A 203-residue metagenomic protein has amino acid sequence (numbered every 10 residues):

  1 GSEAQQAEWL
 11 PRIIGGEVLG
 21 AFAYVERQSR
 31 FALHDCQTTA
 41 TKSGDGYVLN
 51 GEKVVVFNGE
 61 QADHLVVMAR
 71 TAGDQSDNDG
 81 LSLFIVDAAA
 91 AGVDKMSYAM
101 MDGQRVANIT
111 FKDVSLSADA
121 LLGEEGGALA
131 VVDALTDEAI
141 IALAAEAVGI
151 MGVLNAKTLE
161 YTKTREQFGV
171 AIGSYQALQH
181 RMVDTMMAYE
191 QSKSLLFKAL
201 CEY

Functional and structural regions predicted by a protein language model:
G1-A4, R30: N-terminal glycine-rich flavin-associated loop
S2, G51, F84, I109-F111 (+2 more regions): Residue-level signal for inorganic ion chemistry
W9, C36, E52-V54, K95-Y98: Short beta-alpha junctions and helix-cap segments that line functional grooves
G16-V25: A short, Trp-centered hydrophobic/proline-enriched beta-strand micro-motif
A23, E52-D94: A short core secondary-structure module
Q28-F31, V55-N58, D74-Q75, Y98-R105: Short Gly/Pro-enriched turn/cap motifs at secondary-structure boundaries
T38-T41: A structural signal for short hydrophobic beta-strand segments in well-ordered beta-sheet cores
V93-E190: Glycine-rich beta->alpha junctions and the first turn(s) of the following alpha-helix
